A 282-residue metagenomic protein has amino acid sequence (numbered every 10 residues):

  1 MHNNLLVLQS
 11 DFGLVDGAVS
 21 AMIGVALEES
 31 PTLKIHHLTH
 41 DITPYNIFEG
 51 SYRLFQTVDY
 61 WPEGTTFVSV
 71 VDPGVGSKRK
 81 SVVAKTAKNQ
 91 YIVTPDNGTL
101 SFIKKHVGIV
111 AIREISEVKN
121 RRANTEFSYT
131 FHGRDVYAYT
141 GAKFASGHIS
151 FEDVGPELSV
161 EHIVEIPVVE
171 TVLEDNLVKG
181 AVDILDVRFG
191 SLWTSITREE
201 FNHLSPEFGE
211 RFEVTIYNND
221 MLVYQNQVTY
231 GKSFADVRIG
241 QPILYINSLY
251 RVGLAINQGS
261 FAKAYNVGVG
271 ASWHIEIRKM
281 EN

Functional and structural regions predicted by a protein language model:
M1-S10, G17-V71, K143: Alpha/propeptide regions of enzymes that mature by internal proteolysis
N4, E29-K34, E49, W61-V70 (+1 more regions): Active-site histidine-anchored catalytic micro-motif
D11, T140, N257: A residue-level signal for conserved active-site and pocket-lining positions in enzyme catalytic cores
F12-D16, G74-S77, G259-F261: Short acidic, Gly/Ser-rich segments with clustered Asp/Glu that frequently serve as metal-coordination loops in enzyme
F67, F212-V214, I243, A271-I275: Generic structural signal for buried aliphatic residues
N124-F208: Anionic-ligand-binding alpha/beta catalytic cores of soluble enzymes and soluble regulatory domains that recognize
L192-N266: A conserved acidic, glycine/proline-rich C-terminal tail/linker
A264, V269-N282: Pepsin/retropepsin-fold aspartyl endopeptidases
